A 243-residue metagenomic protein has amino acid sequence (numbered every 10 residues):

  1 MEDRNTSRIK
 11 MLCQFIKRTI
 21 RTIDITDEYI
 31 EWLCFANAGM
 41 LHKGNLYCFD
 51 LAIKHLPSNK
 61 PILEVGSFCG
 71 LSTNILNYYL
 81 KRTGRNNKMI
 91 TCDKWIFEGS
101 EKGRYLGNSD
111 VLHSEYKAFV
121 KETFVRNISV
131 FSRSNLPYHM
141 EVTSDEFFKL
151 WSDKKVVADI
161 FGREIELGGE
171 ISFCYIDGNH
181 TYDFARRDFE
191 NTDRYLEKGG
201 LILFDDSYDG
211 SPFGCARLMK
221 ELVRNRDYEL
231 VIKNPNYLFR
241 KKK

Functional and structural regions predicted by a protein language model:
M1-N37, K242: Membrane-proximal basic amphipathic "stem/tether" segments
D27-A36, L46, D50-K243: S-adenosylmethionine/decaboxylated-SAM
